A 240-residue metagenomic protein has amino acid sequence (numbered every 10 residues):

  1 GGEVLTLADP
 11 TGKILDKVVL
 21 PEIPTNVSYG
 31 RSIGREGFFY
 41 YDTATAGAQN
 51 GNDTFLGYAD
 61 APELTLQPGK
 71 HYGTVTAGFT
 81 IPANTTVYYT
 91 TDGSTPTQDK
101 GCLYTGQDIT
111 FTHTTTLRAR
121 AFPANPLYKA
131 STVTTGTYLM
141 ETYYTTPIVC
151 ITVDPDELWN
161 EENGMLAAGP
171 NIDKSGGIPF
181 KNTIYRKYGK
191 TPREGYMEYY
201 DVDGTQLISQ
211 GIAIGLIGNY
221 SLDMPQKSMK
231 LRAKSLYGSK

Functional and structural regions predicted by a protein language model:
L5: Phosphate/adenylate-binding glycine loop and adjacent helical scaffold
A8-G12: Ser/Thr/Pro-rich, low-complexity mucin-like regions that serve as glycosylated stalks/linkers or repetitive adhesive
I14-V19: Local beta-strand/beta-hairpin segments that build beta-sheet-rich folds
E22-G211, S235-L236: Short, compositionally stereotyped local motifs that mark structural "simplifiers"
A213-K240: Conserved oxyanion/phosphate-binding beta-strand-loop segments in alpha/beta enzyme cores
